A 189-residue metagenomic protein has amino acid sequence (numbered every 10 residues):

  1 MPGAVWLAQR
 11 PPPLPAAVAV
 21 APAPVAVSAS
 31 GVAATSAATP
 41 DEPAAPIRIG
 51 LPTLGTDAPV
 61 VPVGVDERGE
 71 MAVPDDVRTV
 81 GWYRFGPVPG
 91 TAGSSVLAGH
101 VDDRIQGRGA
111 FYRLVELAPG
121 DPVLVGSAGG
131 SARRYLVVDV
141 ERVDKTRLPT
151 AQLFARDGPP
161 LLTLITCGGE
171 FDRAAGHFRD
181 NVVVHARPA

Functional and structural regions predicted by a protein language model:
P2-A189: Solvent-exposed, non-transmembrane regions of membrane-associated and secreted proteins
